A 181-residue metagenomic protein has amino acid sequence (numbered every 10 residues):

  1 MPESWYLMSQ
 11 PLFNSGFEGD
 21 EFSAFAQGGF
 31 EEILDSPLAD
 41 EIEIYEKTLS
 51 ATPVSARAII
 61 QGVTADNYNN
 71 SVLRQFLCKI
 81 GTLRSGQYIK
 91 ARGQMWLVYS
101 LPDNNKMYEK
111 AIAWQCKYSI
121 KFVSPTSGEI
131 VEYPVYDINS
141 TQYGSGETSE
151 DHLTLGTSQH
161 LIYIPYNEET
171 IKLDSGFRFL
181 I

Functional and structural regions predicted by a protein language model:
M1-S85, Q94-H160: N-terminal disorder-to-order initiation segments that are Gly/Lys/Arg-biased and fold into the first beta/loop/alpha
D40-E41, T82-K90, E168-I181: Short coil-to-beta transition motif at edge beta-strands of beta-rich domains
G146-I181: Structured core of small recognition/catalytic domains
